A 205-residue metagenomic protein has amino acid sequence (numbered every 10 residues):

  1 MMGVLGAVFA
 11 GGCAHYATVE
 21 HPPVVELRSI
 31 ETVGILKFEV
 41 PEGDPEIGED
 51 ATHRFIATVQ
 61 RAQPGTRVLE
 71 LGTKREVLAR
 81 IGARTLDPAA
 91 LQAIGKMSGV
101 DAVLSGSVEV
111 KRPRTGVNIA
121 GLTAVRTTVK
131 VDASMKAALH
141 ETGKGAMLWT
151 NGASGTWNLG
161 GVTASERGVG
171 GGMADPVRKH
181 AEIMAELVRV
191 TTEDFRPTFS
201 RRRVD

Functional and structural regions predicted by a protein language model:
M1-A14: Sec-dependent bacterial lipoprotein signal peptides
C13-E31, M97-S98, P113, T127-D205: C-terminal/domain-edge helix-coil "capping" segments
I30-R112, A138-T142, A146-T150, A181 (+2 more regions): N-terminal segment of the mature soluble domain
E39-G43, G121, G171-K179: Short coil/turn segments at secondary-structure junctions
L86-P88, T123, M173: Short alpha-helix boundary/capping motifs
L91-A93, G121-R126: Short, P/G- and charge-enriched loop/turn segments at secondary-structure junctions
V117-L122, A164-S165: Outer-membrane beta-barrel translocator domains and adjoining extracellular loop/strand segments of Gram-negative
